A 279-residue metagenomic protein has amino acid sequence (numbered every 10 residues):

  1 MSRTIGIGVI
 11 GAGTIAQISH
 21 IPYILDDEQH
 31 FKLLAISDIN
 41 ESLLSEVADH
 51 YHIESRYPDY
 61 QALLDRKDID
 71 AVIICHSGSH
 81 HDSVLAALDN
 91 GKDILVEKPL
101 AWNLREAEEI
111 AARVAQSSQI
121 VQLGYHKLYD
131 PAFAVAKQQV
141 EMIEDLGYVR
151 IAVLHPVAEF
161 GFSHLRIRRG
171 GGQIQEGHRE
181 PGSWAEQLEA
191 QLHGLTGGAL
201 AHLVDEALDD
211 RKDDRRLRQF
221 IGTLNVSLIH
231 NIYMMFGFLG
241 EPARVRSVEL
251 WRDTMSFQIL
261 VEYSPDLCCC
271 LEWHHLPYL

Functional and structural regions predicted by a protein language model:
M1-Y51: N-terminal Rossmann-like dinucleotide-binding module
F31-A35, D70-V72, G222: Short active-site oxyanion
I36, V72, V149, C269: Receiver (REC) domain switch-region micro-motif
Y51-R113: Beta-loop-alpha module in the N-terminal Rossmann-like domain of NAD(P)-dependent dehydrogenases, especially those
I73-I74, I94-E97, V121-G124, R246-S247 (+1 more regions): Short catalytic-loop micro-motif centered on adjacent basic/acidic residues
W102-L195: A contiguous active-site-proximal alpha/beta segment in oxidoreductase catalytic domains
G194, G198, L203-L279: Contiguous beta-strand/loop segments that form the cofactor/metal-binding neighborhood of enzyme cores
